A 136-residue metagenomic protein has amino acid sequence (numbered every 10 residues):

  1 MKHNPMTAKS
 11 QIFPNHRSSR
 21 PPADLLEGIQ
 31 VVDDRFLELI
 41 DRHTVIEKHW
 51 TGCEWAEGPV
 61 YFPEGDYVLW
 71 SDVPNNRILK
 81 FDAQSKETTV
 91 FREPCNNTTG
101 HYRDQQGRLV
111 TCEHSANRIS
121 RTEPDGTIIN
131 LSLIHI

Functional and structural regions predicted by a protein language model:
S10-T44: Blade/loop signatures of beta-propeller domains
P22-A23, T51-G52, Y61-P63, V68-P74 (+2 more regions): Conserved beta-strand positions in repeat-built beta-propeller and related beta-rich domains
I46-W50, E87-R92, I129-S132: A short beta-strand motif characteristic of beta-propeller blades
N75, S85-E87, G126: Short coil turn/linker residues within repeat-based beta-strand modules
L79-H114, R118: Blade-loop segments of beta-propeller domains
N117-S132: A generic, well-ordered mixed alpha/beta core segment in the N-terminal half of proteins
I134-I136: Conserved small/polar residues in nucleotide/adenosyl-binding loops
